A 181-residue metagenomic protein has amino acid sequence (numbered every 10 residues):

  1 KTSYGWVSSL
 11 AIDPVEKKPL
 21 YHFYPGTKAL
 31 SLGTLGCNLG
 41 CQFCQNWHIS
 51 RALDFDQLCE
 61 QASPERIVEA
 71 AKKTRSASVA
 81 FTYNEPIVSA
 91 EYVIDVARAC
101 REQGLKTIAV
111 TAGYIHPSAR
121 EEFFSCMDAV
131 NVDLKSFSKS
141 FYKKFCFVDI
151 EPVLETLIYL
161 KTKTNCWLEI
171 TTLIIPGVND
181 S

Functional and structural regions predicted by a protein language model:
K1-T34, W47-R51: N-terminal [4Fe-4S]-dependent radical SAM core
I12-E16, A29, D54, A80 (+2 more regions): Short, functionally important structural connectors and interaction interfaces within domains
K28-L30, G40, A77: A generic secondary-structure signal marking the coil-to-beta-strand transition
T34-G36, Y83: Glycine-rich His-Gly loop
N38, Q45: Cys/His-coordinated zinc-binding microdomains
F43, A52-F55, A90: Generic domain-boundary/flexible-linker signal
I49-E60, E102: A short alpha->loop->secondary-structure connector
Q61-S181: Conserved AdoMet/S-adenosylmethionine-binding subsite of the radical SAM
